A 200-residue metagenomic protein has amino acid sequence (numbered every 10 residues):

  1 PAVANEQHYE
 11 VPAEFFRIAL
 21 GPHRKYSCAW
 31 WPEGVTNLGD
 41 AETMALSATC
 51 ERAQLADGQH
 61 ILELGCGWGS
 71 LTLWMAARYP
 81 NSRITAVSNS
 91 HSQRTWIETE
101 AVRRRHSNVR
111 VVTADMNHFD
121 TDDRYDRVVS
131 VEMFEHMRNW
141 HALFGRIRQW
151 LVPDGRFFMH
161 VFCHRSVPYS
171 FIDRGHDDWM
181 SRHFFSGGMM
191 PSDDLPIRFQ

Functional and structural regions predicted by a protein language model:
P1-R52, A56: Conserved Class I S-adenosyl-L-methionine-dependent methyltransferase catalytic core
G58-G67: Conserved class I S-adenosyl-L-methionine
W68-P80: Conserved SAM-binding loop of SAM-dependent methyltransferases across substrates and taxa, primarily the Class I
R83-S88: Conserved SAM-binding motif I beta-strand of class I
R104-M116: Conserved SAM-binding strand-loop segment of SAM-dependent methyltransferases
N117-V128: A short acidic, Gly/Pro-enriched loop at the edge of an enzyme's catalytic core that lines a small-molecule cofactor
H141-R156: A short glycine-rich, Lys/Arg-flanked "PGG" loop and its adjoining helix->strand segment in the class I
C163, Y169-Q200: Substrate-binding/catalytic lobe of Class I Rossmann-like enzymes that use SAM or dcSAM, i.e., the mid-to-C-terminal
